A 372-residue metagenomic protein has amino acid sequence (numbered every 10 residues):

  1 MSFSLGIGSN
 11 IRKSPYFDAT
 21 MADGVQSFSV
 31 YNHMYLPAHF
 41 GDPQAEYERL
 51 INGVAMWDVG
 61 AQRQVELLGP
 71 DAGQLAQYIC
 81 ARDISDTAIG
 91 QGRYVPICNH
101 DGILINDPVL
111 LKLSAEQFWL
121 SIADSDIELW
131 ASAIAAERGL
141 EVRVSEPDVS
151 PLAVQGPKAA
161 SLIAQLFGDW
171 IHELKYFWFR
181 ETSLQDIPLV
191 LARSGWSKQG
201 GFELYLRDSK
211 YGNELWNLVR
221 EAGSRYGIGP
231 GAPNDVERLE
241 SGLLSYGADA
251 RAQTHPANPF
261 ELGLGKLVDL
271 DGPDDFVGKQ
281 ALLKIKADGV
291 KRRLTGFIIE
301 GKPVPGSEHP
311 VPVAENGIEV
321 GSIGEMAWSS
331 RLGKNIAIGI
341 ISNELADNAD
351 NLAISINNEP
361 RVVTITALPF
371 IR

Functional and structural regions predicted by a protein language model:
M1-H33, P37, L111-R372: Conserved, structured C-terminal
M1-V95, I103: Acidic, proline/glycine-enriched N-terminal capping motif
M56, D86-A88, I97-I103, P108-S114 (+2 more regions): Short, charge-rich binding segments
A61, D71-A76, G90-R93, L104-V109 (+4 more regions): Generic hydrophobic, aliphatic-rich segments that mediate packing or membrane embedding
P70-L104, A159-I187: Internal amphipathic helical hairpin motif
